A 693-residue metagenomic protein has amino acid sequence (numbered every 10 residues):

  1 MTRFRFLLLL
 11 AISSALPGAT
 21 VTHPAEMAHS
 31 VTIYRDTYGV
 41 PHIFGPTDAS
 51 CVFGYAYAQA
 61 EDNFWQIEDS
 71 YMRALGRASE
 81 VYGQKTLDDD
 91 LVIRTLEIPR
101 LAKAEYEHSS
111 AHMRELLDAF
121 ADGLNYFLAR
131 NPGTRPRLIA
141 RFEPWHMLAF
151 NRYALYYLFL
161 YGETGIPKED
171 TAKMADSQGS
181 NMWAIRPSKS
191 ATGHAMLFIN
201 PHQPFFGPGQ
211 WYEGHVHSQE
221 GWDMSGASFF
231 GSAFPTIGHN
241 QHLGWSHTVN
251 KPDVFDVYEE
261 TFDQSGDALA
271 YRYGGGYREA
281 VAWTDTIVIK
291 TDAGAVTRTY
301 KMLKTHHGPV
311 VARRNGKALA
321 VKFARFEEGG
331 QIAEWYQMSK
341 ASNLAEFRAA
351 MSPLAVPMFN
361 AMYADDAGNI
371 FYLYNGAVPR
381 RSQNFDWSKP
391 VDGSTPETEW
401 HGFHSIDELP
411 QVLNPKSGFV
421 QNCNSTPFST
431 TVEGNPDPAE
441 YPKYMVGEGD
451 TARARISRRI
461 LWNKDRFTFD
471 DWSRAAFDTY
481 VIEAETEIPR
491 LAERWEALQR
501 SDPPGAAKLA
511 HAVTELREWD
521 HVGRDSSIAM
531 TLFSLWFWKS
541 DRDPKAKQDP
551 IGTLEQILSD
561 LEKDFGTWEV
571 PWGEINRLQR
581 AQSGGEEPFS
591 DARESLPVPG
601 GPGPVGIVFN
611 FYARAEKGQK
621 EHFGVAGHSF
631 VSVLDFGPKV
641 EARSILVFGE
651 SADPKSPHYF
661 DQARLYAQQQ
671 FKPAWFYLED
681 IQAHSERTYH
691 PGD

Functional and structural regions predicted by a protein language model:
R5-A15: Bacterial N-terminal signal peptides
T20-G209, H215-G221, S225-F234, H239 (+2 more regions): Substrate-recognition/specificity elements adjacent to catalytic centers across diverse enzyme folds
T95, Y106, S110-A121, N200 (+4 more regions): Solvent-exposed, acidic/flexible segments
R100, E328, A333-F359, D366-A367 (+1 more regions): Proteins synthesized as precursors that undergo proteolytic processing into mature forms
M113-F198, Q203-F205, L354, D366-F371 (+5 more regions): Acidic, low-complexity N-terminal propeptides/linkers enriched in Ser/Thr/Asp/Gly that mediate export, maturation
S177, S218-E220, M224-F230, F234 (+2 more regions): Glycine- and hydrophobic-rich flexible loops that cap the catalytic core of alpha/beta enzyme folds
V311, V356-K464, V522-G523, F537-S540: Hydrophobic alpha-helical segments
